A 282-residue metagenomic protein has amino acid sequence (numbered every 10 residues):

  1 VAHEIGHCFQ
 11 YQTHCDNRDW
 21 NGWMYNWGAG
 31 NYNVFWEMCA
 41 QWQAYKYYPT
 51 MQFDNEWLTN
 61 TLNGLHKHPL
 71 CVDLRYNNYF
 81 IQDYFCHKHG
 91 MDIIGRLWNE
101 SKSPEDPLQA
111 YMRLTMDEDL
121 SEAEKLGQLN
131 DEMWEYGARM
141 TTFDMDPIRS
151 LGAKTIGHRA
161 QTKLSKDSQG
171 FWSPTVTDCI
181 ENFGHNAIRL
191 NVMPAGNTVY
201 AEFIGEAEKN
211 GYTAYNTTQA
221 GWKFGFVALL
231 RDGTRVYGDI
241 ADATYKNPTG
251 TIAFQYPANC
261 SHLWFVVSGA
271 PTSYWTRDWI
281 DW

Functional and structural regions predicted by a protein language model:
V1-T59: Zinc-dependent metallopeptidase catalytic helix centered on the HExxH motif and its immediate flanking segment
A29-N31, D73, A214-T218: Short consensus segments that form the blades of beta-propeller domains, in both extracellular/periplasmic
M38, F80, L263: Residue-level detector of short, conserved catalytic/binding motifs and their immediate flanks
A44-C71, P174, R235-T251: Generic detector of solvent-exposed, compositionally biased contiguous segments
N60-F143: Active-site-proximal alpha-helical
E105-W282: Beta/coil-rich, acidic/histidine-enriched accessory regions frequently appended to metallopeptidases
